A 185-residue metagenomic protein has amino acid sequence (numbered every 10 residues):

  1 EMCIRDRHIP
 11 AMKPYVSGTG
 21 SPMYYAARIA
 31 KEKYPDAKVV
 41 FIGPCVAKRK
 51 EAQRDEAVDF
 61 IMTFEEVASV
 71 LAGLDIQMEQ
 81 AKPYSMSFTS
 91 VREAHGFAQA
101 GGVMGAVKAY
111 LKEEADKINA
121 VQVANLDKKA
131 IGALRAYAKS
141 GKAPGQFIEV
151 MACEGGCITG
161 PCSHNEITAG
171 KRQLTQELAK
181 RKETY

Functional and structural regions predicted by a protein language model:
E1, R5-Y185: Iron-sulfur-associated redox domains of electron-transfer enzymes in respiratory and anaerobic energy metabolism
